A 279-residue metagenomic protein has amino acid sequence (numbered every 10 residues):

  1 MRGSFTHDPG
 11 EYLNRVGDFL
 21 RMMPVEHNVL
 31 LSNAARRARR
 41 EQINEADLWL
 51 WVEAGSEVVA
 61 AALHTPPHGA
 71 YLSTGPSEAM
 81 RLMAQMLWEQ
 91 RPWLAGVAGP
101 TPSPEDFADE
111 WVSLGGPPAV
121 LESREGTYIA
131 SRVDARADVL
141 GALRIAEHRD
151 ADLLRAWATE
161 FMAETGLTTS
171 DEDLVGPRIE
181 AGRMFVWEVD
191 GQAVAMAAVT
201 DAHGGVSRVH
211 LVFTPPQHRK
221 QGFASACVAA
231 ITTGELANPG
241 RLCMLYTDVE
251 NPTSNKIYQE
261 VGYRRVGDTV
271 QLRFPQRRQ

Functional and structural regions predicted by a protein language model:
M1-L30, V133-L167: Short amphipathic alpha-helix that is part of the acyltransferase structural core
G3-P9, D18-P24, L31-G96, A197-S207: Conserved donor-binding loop and adjoining core beta-sheet/short helix segment in diverse acyl/aminoacyl transferases
S32-A35, H64-P66, G166, S170-F213: A conserved beta-strand-loop-helix scaffold within acyl/acetyltransferase catalytic domains
A54-A60, H64-L140, L272: Acyl-donor-binding surface of acyltransferase catalytic domains
S77-M86, H210, T214-P216, K220-A237 (+1 more regions): Conserved acetyl-CoA-binding loop-helix of GNAT-fold acetyltransferases
R91-T101, E235-T247: Conserved GNAT acetyl-CoA-binding A-motif
A98-P104, L245-N255, L272-R278: Conserved beta-strand-loop-alpha-helix junction that forms the acyl-donor binding cleft
P102-L121, S225, V249-G267: Conserved active-site alpha-helix within GNAT-family acetyltransferase domains
